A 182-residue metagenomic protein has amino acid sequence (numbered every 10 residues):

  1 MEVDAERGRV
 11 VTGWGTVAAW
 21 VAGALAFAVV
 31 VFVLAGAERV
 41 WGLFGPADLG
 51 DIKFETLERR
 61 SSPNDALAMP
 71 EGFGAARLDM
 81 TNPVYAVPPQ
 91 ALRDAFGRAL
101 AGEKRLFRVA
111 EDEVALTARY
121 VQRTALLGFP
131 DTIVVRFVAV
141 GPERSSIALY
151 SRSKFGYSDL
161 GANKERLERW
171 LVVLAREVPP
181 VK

Functional and structural regions predicted by a protein language model:
V3-G23, V31-K182: Ser/Thr-rich, low-complexity intrinsically disordered terminal regions
